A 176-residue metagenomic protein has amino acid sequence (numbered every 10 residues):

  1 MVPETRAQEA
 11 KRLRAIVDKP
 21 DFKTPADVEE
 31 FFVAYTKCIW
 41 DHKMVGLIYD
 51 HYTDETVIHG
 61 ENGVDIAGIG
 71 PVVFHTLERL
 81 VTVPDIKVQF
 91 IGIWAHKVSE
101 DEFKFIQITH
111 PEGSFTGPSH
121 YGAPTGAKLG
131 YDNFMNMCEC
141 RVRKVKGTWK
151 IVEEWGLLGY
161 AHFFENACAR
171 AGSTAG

Functional and structural regions predicted by a protein language model:
M1-K23, Y35-W40: Juxtamembrane and targeting peptides
V2-A15, L129-D132, K150-G176: Low-complexity, intrinsically disordered terminal/linker segments enriched in charged and Gly/Pro repeats
D21, P25-D41, M137-C140, W155: Short, structured motif recognition centered on aromatic/hydrophobic residues
F22, A26, E30-V33, M44-T116: A solvent-exposed, acidic/Ser-Thr-rich amphipathic alpha-helical stretch
I48, V98-E102, C140-I151: Short, solvent-exposed coil/turn segments at beta-strand boundaries
T76, F90-H96, M135-V142, G156: Hydrophobic/aromatic beta-strand elements that line small-molecule binding cavities or substrate pockets in beta-rich
V98, G117-S119, A123, K150 (+1 more regions): Short acidic, gly/pro-rich beta-turn/loop elements at beta-sheet edges and active-site/ligand-binding grooves
I108-G147: Exposed beta-sheet edge and beta->alpha loop/turn motif
